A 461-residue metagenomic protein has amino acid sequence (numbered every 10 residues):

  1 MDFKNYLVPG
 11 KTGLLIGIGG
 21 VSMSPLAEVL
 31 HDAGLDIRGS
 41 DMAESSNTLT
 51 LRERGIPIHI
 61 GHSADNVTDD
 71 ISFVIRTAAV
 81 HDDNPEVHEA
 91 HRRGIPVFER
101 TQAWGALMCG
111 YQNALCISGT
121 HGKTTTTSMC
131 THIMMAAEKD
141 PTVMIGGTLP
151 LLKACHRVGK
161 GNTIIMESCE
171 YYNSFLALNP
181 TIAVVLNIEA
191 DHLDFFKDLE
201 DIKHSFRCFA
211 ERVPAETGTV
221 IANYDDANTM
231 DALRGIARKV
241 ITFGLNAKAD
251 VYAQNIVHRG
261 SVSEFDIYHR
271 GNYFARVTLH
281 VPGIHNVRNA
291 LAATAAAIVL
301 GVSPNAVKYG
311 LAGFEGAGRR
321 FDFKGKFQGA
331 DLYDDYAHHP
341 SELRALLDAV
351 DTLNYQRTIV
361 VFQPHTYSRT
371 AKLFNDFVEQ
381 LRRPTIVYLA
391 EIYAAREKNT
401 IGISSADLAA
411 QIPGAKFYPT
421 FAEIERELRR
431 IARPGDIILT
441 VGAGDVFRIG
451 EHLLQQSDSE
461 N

Functional and structural regions predicted by a protein language model:
M1-E99, A103, A227, Y252-Q254 (+2 more regions): N-terminal leader/targeting and accessory segments in enzymes
F3-L14, S22, V29-A33, R259-S261 (+1 more regions): Nucleotide phosphate-binding/pyrophosphate-handling subdomain across enzymes that bind or process nucleotide phosphates
K4-Y6, V29-D32, R52, D65-V67 (+4 more regions): Phosphate-binding loop of NTP-binding sites
L35-M42, T219-Y224, V360-Q363, P384-A394: Short internal beta-strands
D41, H59-H62, E99-G105, M144-G147 (+4 more regions): Beta-strand->loop->alpha-helix junctions that form or flank phosphate-binding loops in nucleotide-handling enzymes
D69-F73, N162, P434-D436: Short acidic/histidine-rich motifs immediately flanking catalytic phosphotransfer sites in two-component signaling
V378-P434: C-terminal helical cap/extension that packs against the catalytic core of soluble nucleotide-cofactor enzymes
